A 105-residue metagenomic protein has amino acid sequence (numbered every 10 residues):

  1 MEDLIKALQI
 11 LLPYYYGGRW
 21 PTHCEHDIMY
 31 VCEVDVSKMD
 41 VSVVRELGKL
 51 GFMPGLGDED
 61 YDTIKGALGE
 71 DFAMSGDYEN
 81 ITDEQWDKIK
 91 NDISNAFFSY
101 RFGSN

Functional and structural regions predicted by a protein language model:
M1-N105: Acidic interaction surfaces
